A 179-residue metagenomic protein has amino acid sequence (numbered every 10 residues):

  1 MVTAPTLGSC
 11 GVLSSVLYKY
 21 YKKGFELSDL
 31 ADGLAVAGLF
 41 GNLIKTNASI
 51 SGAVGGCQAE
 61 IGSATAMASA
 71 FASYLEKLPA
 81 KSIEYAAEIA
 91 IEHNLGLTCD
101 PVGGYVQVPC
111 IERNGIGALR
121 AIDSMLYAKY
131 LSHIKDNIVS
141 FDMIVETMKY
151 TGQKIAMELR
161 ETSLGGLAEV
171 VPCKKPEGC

Functional and structural regions predicted by a protein language model:
M1-V16, C57-A64: Conserved phosphate/anionic-ligand binding catalytic regions in large, soluble enzymes, centered on
M1-V2, I44-V54, P101-V106: Glycine/charged-rich beta-loop-alpha catalytic/anionic-binding loops adjacent to active sites
V2, E26, L30, V54-I61 (+2 more regions): Alpha-helix N-cap/helix-initiation motif
S14-F25, S69-K77: Alpha-helical support elements that line or immediately flank enzyme active sites and cofactor-binding pockets
D29-A48, H93-D100: Acidic-glycine-rich active-site phosphate/pyrophosphate-binding loop
V36-A37, E60, A64-M67, A90: Hydrophobic alpha-helical segments embedded in the membrane of multi-pass proteins
I50-Q58, A64-T65, S69-S73: N-terminal glycine-/lysine-enriched basic segments
A72-C179: Functionally critical mobile loop/hinge segments
